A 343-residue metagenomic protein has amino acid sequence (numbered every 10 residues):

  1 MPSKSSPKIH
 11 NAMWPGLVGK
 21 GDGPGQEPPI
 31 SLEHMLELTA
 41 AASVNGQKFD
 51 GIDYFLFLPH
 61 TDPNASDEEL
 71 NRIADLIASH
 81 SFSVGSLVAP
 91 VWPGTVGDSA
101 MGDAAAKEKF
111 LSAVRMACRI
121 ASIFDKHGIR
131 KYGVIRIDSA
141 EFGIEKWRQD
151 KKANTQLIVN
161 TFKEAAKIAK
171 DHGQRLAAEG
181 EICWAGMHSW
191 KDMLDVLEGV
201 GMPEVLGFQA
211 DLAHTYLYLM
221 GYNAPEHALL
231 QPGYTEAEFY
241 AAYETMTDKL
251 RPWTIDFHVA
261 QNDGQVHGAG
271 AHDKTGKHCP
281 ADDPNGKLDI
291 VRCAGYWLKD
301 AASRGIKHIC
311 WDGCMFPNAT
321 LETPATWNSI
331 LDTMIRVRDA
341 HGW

Functional and structural regions predicted by a protein language model:
M1-K131, A153, K163, K170 (+3 more regions): N-terminal pre-domain/capping segments
I9-M13, D53-L58, S86-V91, R136-E141 (+4 more regions): A cross-domain feature marking catalytic cores of carbohydrate-active enzymes and several ubiquitous metabolic/repair
L17, Q26-S31, Y54-E69, P93-A100 (+7 more regions): Acidic-and-aromatic substrate-binding clefts and catalytic sites of carbohydrate-active enzymes
E37, Y240-M246, P284-R304: A short, acidic, amphipathic alpha-helical segment used as a generic capping/interface helix at domain edges
A121-Q149, H172-C183, C310-W311: Active-site groove signature of glycoside hydrolases
A153, V159-K277: Acidic/histidine-rich catalytic cores of soluble enzymes
D273-T275, C279-V291, W297, C310-W343: Aromatic-rich peripheral "rim/lid" segments of glycoside hydrolase catalytic domains that contact and position glycan
